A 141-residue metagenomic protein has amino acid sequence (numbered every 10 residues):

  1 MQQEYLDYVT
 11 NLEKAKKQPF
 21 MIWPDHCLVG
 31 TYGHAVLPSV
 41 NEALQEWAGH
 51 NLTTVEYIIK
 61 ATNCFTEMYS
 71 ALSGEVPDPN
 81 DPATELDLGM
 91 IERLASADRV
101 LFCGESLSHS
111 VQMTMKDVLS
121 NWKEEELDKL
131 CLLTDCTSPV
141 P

Functional and structural regions predicted by a protein language model:
M1-P141: Active-site-adjacent betaalpha module
